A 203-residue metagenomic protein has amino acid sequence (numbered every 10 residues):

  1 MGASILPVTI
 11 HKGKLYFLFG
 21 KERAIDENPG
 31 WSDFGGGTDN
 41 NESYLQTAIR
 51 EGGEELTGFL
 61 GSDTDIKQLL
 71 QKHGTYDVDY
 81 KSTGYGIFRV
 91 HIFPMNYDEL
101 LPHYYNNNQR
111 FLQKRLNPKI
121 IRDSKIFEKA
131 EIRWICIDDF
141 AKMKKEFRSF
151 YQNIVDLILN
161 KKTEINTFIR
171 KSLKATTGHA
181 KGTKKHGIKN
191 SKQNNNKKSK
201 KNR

Functional and structural regions predicted by a protein language model:
M1-F34, H91: N-terminal strand-loop-strand
T9, R23-A24, G37-T38, M95 (+1 more regions): Short, flexible loop/turn elements at secondary-structure junctions
I25-G30, G84, V90-I92, L100-K192 (+1 more regions): Nudix hydrolase/Nudix homology domain
D33-H73, H91: The catalytic Nudix box helix
H73-S82: Short amphipathic beta-strand and strand-loop transition segments with alternating hydrophobic
Y76, F93-N96: Beta-hairpin (beta-strand-turn-beta-strand) motif
